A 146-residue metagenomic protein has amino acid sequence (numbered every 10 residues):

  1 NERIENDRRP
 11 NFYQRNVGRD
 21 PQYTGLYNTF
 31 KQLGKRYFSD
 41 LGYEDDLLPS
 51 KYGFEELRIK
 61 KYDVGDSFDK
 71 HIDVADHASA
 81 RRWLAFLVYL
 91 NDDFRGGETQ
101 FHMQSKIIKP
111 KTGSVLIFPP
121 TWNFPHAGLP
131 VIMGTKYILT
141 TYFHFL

Functional and structural regions predicted by a protein language model:
N1-V115, N123-L146: Fe(II)/2-oxoglutarate oxygenase catalytic core
